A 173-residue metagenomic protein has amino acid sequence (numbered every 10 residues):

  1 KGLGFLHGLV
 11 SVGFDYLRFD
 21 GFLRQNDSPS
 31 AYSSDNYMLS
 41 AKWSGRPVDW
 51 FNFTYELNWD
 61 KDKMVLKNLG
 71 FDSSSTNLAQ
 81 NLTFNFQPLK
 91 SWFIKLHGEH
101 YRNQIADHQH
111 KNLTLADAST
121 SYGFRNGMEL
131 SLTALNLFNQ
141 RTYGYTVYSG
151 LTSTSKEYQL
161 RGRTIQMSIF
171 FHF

Functional and structural regions predicted by a protein language model:
K1-L3, L39-G45, L82-F86, A118-Y122 (+2 more regions): Residues on the lipid-exposed face of transmembrane beta-strands in outer-membrane beta-barrel proteins
K1-N52: Outer membrane beta-barrel strand-and-loop segments of large Gram-negative receptors, especially TonB-dependent
L3-V12, V48-T54, L89-L96, N126-L132 (+1 more regions): Repeated loop/turn-to-beta-strand initiation elements of outer-membrane beta-barrel proteins
F14-F22, L57-K63, G98-Q104, A134-Q140 (+1 more regions): Transmembrane beta-strands of outer-membrane beta-barrel pores
F19-D27, S34, D62-N68, N103-Q109 (+2 more regions): Outer-membrane beta-barrel proteins
A31-L39, D72-L78, N112-A116, R161-I165: Residues that define the transmembrane beta-barrel architecture of outer-membrane proteins
F53-G123: C-terminal beta-barrel architecture of Gram-negative outer-membrane proteins
G123-F173: C-terminal beta-signal and adjacent terminal beta-strands/loops of Gram-negative outer-membrane beta-barrel proteins
